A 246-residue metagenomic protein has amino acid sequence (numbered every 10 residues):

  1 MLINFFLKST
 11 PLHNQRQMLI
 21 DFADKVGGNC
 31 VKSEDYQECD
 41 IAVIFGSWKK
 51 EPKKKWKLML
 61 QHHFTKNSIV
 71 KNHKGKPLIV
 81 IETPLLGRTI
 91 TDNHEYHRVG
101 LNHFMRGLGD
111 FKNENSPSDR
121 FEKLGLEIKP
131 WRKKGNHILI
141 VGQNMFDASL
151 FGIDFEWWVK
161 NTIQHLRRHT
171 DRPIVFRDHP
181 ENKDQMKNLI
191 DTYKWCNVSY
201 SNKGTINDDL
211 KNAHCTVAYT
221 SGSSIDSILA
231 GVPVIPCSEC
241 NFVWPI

Functional and structural regions predicted by a protein language model:
M1-K50, F146-D147: N-terminal pre-catalytic "stem/leader" segment of glycosyltransferase-like enzymes
F5-T10, T162-N202: Catalytic donor nucleotide-activated moiety binding site of glycosyltransferases and closely related
T10-L12, S47-K50, P84-G87, Q143-D147 (+3 more regions): Short, solvent-exposed loop/turn segments at secondary-structure junctions
H13-D21, K55-N67, D154-H165: Well-ordered, non-membrane alpha-helical segments in soluble/globular domains
S33-T65, I79, T216-Y219: Short, well-ordered secondary-structure micro-motifs within conserved domains or adaptor modules
I44, N202-I246: A donor-sugar binding/catalytic signature common to diverse glycosyltransferases and related nucleotide-sugar
I81-I153: A nucleotide-sugar donor-handling region in carbohydrate enzymes
K129-K183: Active-site donor-nucleotide binding/catalytic segment of nucleotide-sugar enzymes
